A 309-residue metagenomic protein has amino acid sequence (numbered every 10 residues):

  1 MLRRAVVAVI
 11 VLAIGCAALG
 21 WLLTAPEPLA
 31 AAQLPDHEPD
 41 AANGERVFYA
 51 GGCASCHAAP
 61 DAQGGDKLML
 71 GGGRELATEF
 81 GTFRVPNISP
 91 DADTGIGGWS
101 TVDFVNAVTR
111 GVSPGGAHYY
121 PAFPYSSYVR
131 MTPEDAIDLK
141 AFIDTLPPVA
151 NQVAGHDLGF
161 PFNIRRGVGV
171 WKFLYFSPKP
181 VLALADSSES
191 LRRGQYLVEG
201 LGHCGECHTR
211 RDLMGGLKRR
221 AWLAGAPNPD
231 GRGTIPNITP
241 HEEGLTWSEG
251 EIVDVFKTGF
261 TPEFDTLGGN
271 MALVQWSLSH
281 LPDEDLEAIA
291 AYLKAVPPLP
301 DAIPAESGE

Functional and structural regions predicted by a protein language model:
M1-A42: N-terminal export/targeting leaders of redox proteins
C16-L22, S100-P114, S127-V153, E249-P262 (+1 more regions): C-terminal capping alpha-helices of c-type cytochrome domains
P26-Y49, G64, V170-E199, T246: Electrostatic cytochrome c docking/interface patches
P28-A31, A42-E45, A58, A62-T94 (+4 more regions): Sequence context of c-type cytochrome heme-c attachment sites
G44, A50-P60, F104, L139 (+5 more regions): The canonical Cys-X-X-Cys-His
G51, F83-V85, H118-Y120, G202 (+2 more regions): Extracytoplasmic
G73-D103, S126-D135, A221-E263, L273-E287: Electron-transfer interface patches adjacent to heme c in soluble/periplasmic c-type cytochromes and di-/multiheme
N151-R166, A305: Extended, well-folded interaction surfaces typified by the phenylalanyl-tRNA synthetase beta subunit core
